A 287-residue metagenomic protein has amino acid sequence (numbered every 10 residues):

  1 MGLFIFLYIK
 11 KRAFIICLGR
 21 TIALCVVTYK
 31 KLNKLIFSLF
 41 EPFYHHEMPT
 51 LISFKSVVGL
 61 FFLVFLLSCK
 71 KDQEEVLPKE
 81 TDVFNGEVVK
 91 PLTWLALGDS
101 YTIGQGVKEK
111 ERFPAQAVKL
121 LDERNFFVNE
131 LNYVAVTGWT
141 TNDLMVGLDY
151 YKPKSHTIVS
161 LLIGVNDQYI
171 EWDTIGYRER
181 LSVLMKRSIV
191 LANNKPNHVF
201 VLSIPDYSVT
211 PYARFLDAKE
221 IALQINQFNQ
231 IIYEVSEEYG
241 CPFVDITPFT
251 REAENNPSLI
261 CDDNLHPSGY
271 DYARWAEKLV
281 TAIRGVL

Functional and structural regions predicted by a protein language model:
G2-I9, S38-E41: Hydrophobic alpha-helical signal peptides and transmembrane signal-/tail-anchor segments that drive secretory-pathway
L7, L18, H45-H46: Short hydrophobic targeting helices and cationic amphipathic motifs that mediate membrane/organellar targeting
H46-V58: Bacterial N-terminal signal peptides that target proteins for export
L67-S68: C-terminal motif of bacterial Sec signal peptides marking the signal peptidase cleavage site
D72-T137, G147-S155: Serine-esterase "nucleophile elbow" of acetyl-processing enzymes
M145-L287: Alpha-helical cap/lid subdomain in secreted, periplasmic, or secretory-pathway luminal O-acyl-processing enzymes
